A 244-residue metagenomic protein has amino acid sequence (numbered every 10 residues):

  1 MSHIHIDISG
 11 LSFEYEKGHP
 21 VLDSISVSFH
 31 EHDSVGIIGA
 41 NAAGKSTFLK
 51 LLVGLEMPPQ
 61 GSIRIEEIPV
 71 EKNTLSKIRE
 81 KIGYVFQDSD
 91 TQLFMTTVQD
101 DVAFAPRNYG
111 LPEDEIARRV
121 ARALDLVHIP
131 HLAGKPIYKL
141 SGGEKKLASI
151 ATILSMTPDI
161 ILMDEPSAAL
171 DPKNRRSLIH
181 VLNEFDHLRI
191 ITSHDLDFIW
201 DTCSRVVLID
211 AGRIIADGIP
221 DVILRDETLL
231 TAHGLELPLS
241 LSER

Functional and structural regions predicted by a protein language model:
V53: Helix-to-loop junction immediately C-terminal to a conserved catalytic motif
G61-P69, I78: Conserved ABC transporter NBD signature motif
D114-L132: Conserved ABC ATPase "signature" region
P136-L140, E144: Conserved ABC ATPase signature
S193-H194: H-loop/switch region of ABC-family ATPase nucleotide-binding domains
I199-D201: A short, surface-exposed alpha-helical micro-motif characterized by mixed small hydrophobic and charged/polar residues
